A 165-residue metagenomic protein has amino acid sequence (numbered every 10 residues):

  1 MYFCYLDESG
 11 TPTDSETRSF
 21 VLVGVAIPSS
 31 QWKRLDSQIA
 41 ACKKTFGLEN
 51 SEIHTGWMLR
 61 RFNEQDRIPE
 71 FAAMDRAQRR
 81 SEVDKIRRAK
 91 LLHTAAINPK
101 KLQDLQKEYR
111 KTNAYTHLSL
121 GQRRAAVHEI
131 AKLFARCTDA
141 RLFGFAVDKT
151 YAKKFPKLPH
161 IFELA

Functional and structural regions predicted by a protein language model:
M1-A165: Phosphate-ester processing/binding pockets and catalytic centers
